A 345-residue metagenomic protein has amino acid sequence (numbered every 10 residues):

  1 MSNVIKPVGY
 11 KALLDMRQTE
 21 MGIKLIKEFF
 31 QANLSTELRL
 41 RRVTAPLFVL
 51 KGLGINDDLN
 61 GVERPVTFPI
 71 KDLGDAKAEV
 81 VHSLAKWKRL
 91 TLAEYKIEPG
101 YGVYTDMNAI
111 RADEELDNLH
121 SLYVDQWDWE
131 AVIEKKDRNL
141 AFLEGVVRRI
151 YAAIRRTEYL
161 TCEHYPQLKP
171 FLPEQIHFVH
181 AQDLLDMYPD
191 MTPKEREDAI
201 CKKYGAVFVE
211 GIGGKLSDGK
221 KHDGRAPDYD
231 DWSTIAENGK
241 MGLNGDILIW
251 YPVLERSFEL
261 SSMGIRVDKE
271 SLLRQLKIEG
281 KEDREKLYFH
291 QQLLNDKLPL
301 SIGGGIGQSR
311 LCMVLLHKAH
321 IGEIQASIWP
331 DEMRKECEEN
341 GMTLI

Functional and structural regions predicted by a protein language model:
S2-H120, D128-V132: Class II aminoacyl-tRNA synthetase-like tRNA-binding/catalytic domains
M21-L25, F29, R138-G145, R149 (+3 more regions): Generic recognition of stable, solvent-exposed alpha-helical segments in well-folded globular domains
K24-I26, F30-L34, F68, A78-V80 (+7 more regions): Generic structural hydrophobic/aromatic packing signal, biased to beta-strands
L34-R41, I150-T161, A319: A generic secondary-structure signal for well-formed alpha-helical elements
L47-K51, P166-L172, I212, E332-R334: A glycine-rich phosphate-binding loop feature that marks nucleotide/adenosyl-phosphate handling sites
T105-A199: Extended, charged alpha-beta segments that form solvent-exposed binding/catalytic grooves in nucleic-acid-handling
I110, A181-I345: A translation/RNA-centric and nucleic-acid-associated enzymatic feature enriched in Class II aminoacyl-tRNA synthetases
